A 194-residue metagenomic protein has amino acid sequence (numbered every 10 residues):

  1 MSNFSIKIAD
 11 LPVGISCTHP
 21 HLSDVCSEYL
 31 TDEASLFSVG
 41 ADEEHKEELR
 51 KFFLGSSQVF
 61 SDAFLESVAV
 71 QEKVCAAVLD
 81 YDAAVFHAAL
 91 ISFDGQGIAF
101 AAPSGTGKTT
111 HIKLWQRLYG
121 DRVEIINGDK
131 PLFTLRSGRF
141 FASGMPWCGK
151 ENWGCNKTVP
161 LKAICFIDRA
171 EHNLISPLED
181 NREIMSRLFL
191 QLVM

Functional and structural regions predicted by a protein language model:
N3-E28, F60, A76-D80, H87-A89 (+2 more regions): Glycine-rich, often acidic-flanked micro-motifs that create phosphate/phosphodiester-binding or positioning elements
I8-L11, I15-A77: Charged, amphipathic alpha-helical linker segments immediately N-terminal to NTP-binding catalytic cores
T106-G107: Conserved glycine(s) of the Walker
H111-I112: Post-Walker A alpha-helix
